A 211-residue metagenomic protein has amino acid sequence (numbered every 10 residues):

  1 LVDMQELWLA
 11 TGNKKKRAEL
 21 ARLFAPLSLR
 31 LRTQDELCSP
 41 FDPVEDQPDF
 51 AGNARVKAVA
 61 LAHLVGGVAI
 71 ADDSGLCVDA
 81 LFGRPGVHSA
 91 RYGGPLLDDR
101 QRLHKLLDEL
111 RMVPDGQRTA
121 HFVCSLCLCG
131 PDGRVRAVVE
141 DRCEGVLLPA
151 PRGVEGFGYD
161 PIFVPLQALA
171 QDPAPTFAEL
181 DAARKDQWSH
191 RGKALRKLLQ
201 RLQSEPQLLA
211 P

Functional and structural regions predicted by a protein language model:
L1-D3: Short, Lys/Arg-enriched N-terminal segments with co-localized hydrophobic residues within the first ~10-30 amino acids
Q5-W8, K14-P211: Anionic-ligand binding patches
